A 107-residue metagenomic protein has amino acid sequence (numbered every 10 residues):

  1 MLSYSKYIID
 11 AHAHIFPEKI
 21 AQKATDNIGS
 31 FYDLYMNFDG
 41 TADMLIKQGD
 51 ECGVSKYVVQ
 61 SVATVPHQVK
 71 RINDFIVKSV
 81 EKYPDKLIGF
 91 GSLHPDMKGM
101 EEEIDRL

Functional and structural regions predicted by a protein language model:
M1-L107: Helix-coil boundary/capping segments in enzymes
